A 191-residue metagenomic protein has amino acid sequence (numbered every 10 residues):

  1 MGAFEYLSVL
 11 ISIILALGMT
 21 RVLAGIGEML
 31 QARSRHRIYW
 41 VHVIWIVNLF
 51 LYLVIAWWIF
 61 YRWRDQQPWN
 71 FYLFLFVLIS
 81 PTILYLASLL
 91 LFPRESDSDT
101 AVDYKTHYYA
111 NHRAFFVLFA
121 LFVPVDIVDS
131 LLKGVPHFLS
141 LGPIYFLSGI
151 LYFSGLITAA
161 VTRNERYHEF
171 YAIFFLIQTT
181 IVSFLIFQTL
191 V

Functional and structural regions predicted by a protein language model:
M1-G18, F187: Hydrophobic transmembrane alpha-helical segments in integral membrane proteins
S12, F71-T82, L141-Y152: Alpha-helical transmembrane segments of polytopic membrane proteins
E28-V41, R64-W69, D97-Y108, A160-Y171: Membrane-interface helix-boundary motifs at transmembrane edges
W40-W63: A generic, lipid-embedded transmembrane alpha helix
I44, H168-T180: Central hydrophobic cores of alpha-helical transmembrane segments in multi-pass integral membrane proteins
Y61-L89: Alpha-helical transmembrane-segment detector that highlights a single hydrophobic TM helix and its immediate
P81-L147: Membrane-proximal helix-loop-helix units in multi-pass membrane proteins
K133, V182-V191: Juxtamembrane boundary at the C-terminal end of a transmembrane helix
